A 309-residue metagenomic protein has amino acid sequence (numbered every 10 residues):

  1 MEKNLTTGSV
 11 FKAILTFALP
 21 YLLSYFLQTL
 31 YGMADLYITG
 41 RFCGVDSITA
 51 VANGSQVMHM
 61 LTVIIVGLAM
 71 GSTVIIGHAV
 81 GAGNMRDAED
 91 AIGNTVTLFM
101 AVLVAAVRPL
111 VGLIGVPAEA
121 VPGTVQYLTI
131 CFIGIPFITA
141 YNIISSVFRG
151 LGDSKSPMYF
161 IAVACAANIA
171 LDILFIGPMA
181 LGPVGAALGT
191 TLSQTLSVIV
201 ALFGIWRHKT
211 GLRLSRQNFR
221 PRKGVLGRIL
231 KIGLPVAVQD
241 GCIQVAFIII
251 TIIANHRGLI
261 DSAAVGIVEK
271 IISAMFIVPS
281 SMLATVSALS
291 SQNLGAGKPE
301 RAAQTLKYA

Functional and structural regions predicted by a protein language model:
M1-T16, T190, L202-I243: Interhelical loop/hinge segments that connect adjacent transmembrane helices in multipass membrane
T7, C165-I199: Membrane-interface helix-loop junctions in multi-pass transport and translocation proteins
K12-T73, G77, L234-A254: Signature of the first transmembrane helix
Y21, T29, Q56-H59, N94 (+4 more regions): Residue-level recognition of pore/gate-forming positions within transmembrane alpha-helices of multi-pass
L30-T49, V111-A118, L174-L181, G241-A274 (+1 more regions): Helix-terminus/linker motif at the lipid-water interface of multi-pass membrane proteins
M33, Y37, I64, L98 (+9 more regions): Membrane-embedded alpha-helical segments of multi-pass transporters/permeases
I48-V102, I138-P157, V265-A309: Small-residue-rich hydrophobic transmembrane alpha-helices
L103-A105, A118-Y141, P279: Alpha-helical transmembrane segments of multi-pass membrane proteins
